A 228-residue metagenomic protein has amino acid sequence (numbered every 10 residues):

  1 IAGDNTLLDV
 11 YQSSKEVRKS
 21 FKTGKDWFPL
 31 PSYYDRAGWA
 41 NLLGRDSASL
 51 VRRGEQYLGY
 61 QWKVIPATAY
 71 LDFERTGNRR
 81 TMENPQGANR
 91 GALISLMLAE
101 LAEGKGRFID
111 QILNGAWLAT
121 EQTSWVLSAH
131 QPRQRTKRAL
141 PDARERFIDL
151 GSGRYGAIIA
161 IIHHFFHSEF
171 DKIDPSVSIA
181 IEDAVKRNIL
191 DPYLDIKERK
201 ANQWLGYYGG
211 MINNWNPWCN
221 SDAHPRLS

Functional and structural regions predicted by a protein language model:
A2-E74: Low-complexity, Ser/Thr/Pro/Gly-enriched N-terminal "stalk/linker" regions
G54-I65, I112-H130, I179-W204: Long, well-ordered core segments of solenoidal/helical folds
E55-Q56, G77-A99, R226: Short, 15-30-residue, compositionally biased linear elements with alpha-helical propensity or flexible coil
A67-P85, H130-E145, W204-G209: Internal amphipathic alpha-helical repeat/solenoid segments
A88-A102, N114-L118, G153-H164: Non-membrane alpha-helical segments in proteins
R138-S228: Active-site lining segments of carbohydrate-active enzymes
